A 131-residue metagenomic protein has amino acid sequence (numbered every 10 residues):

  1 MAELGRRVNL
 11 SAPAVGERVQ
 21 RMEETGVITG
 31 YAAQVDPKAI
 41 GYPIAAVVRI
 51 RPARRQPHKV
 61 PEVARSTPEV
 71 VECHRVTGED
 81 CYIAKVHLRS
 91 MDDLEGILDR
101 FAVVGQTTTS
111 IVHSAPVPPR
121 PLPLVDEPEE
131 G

Functional and structural regions predicted by a protein language model:
M1-G131: A compositional/biophysical signature of low hydrophobicity enriched in polar/charged and small residues
